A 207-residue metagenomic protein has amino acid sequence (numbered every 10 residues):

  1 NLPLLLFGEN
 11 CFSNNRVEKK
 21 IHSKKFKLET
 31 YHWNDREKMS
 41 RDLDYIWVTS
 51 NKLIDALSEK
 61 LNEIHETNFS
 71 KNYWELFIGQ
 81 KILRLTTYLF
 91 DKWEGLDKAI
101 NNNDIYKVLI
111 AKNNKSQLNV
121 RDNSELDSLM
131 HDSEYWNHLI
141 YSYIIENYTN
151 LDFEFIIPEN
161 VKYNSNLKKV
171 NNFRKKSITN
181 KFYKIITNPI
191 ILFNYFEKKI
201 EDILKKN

Functional and structural regions predicted by a protein language model:
N1-N207: Catalytic-core helical/loop segments in enzymes performing group transfer/polymerization on anionic/lipid-linked
